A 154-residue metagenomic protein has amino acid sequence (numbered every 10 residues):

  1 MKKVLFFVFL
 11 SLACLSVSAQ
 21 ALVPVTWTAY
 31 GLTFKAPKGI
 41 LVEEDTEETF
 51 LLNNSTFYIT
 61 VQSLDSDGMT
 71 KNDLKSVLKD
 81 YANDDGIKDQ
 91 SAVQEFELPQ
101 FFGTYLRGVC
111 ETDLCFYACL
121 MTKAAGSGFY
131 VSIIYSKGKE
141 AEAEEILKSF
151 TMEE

Functional and structural regions predicted by a protein language model:
V4-A19: Sec-dependent N-terminal signal peptides
Q20, G31, P37-L41, A82 (+2 more regions): Surface-exposed amphipathic alpha-helical segments
A21-V25, E48-T49, L98-R107: Short, hydrophobic/aromatic-rich segments at coil-to-beta transitions
Y30-K75, D113: Secretory pathway targeting signatures of secreted, lumenal, and periplasmic proteins
K35, G39, N54-T56, P99-F101 (+1 more regions): Short, solvent-exposed coil/turn segments at beta-strand boundaries
E44-E47, T112-C119, Y130, E142-E145: Short, surface-exposed coil-to-beta transition loops
L78-A125: Signature of long, low-cysteine stretches enriched in small and polar/charged residues
